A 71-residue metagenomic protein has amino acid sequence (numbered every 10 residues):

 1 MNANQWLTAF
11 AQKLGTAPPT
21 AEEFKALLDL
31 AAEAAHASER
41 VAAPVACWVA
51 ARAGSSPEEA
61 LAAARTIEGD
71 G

Functional and structural regions predicted by a protein language model:
M1, F10, H36, R52-A53 (+1 more regions): Generic ordered-secondary-structure signal
N2-A3, A43: Residue-level preference for nonpolar/small residues embedded in alpha-helices
A3-Q12, P19, E58-G71: C-terminal binding/interaction regions
P19-R52: Amphipathic, hydrophobic secondary-structure cores in small proteins
A42-E68: Short, charged early-sequence alpha-helical segments and their helix-coil boundaries
